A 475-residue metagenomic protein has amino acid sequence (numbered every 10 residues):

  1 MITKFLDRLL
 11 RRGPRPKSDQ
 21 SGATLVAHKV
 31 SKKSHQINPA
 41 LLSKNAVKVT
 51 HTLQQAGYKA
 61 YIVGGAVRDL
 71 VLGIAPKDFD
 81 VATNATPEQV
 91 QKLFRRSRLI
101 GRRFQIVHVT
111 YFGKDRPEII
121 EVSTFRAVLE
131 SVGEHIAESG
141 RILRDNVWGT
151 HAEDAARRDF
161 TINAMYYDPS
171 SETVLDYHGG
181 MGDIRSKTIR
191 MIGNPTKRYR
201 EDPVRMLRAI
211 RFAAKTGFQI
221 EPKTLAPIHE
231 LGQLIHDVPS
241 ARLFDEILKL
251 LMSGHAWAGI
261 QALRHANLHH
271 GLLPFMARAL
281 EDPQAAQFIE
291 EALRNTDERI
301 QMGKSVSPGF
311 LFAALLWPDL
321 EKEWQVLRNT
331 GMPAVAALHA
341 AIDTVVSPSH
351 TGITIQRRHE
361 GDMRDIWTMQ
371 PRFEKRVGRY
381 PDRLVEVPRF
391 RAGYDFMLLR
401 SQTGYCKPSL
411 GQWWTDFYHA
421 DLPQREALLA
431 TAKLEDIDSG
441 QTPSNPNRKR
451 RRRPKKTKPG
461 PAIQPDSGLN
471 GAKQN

Functional and structural regions predicted by a protein language model:
M1-N475: Catalytic cores of the polymerase beta-like nucleotidyltransferase superfamily and closely associated nucleotide
